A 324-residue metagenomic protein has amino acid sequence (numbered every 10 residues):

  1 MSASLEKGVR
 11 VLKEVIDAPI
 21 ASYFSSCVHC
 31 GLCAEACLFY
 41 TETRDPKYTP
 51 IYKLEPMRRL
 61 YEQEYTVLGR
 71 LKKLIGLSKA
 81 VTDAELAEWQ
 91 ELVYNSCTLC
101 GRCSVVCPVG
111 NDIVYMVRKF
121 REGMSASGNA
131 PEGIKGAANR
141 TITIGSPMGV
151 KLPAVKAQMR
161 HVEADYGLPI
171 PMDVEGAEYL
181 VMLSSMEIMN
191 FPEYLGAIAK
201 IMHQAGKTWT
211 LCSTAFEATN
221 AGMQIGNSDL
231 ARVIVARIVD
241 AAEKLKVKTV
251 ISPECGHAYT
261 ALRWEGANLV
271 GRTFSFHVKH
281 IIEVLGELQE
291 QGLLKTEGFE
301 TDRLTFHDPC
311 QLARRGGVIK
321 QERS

Functional and structural regions predicted by a protein language model:
M1-K13, Q289-S324: Redox cofactor-anchoring modules in respiratory/redox and cofactor-processing assemblies
V15-F24, L54, R58-N268: Iron-sulfur-cluster electron-transfer modules
C27, C37, C97: Short cysteine-rich clusters marking metal-coordination/redox-active sites
G31: Residues that scaffold, gate, or flank divalent-cation-dependent active/transport sites
A36-C37, C107: Cysteine-centered loop/knuckle micro-motif
T43-P56: N-terminal cofactor/phosphate-binding cores enriched in small/glycine residues, especially glycine-rich loops such as
L183, H280-I282, D308: Short, structured patches in soluble enzyme cores that scaffold and shape functional sites
G271-G298: Short, flexible loop segments at boundaries between secondary-structure elements
